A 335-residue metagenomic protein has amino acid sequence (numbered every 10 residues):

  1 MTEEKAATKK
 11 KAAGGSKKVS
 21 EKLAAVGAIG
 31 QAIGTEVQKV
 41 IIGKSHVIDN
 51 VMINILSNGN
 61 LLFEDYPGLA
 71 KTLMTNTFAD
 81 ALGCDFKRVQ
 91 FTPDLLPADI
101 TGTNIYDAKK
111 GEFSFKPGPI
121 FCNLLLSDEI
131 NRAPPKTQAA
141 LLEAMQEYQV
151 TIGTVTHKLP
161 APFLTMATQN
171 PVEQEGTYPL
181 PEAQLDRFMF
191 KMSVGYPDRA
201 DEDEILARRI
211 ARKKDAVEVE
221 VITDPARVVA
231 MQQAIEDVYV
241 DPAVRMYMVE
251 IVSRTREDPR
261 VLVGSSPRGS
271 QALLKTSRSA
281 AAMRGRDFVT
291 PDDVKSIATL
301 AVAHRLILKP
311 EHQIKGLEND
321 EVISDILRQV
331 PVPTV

Functional and structural regions predicted by a protein language model:
T2-A6, A12-K18, A24, T255-V335: C-terminal engagement/docking regions of AAA+ P-loop ATPases
K22-L69, V249, S253: Pre-Walker A (pre-P-loop) alpha-helix and adjacent loop at the N terminus of AAA/AAA+ ATPase modules, a conserved
N50-I53, Y106-L126, V155: Conserved alpha-helical scaffold flanking the Walker A/P-loop in AAA+ ATPase domains
I55-T92: Walker A/P-loop
E64, D85-P97, G153-A161: Short beta-strand-centered segment that lines the nucleotide-binding/catalytic pocket of NTP-utilizing
D65, D128-E129, A140: Walker B catalytic acidic pair
Y66, I100, T168: P-loop (Walker A) phosphate-binding loop of NTP-binding proteins
D107-E112, A133, M145-V238, R278-M283: Canonical AAA+ ATPase core
